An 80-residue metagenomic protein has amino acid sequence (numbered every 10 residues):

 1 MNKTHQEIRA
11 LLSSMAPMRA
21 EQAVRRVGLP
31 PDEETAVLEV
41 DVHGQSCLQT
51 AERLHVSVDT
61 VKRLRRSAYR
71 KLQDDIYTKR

Functional and structural regions predicted by a protein language model:
M1-L11: General nucleic-acid-binding
H5, E21-Q22, P31-E33: A short, structure-level motif marking secondary-structure boundaries and short turns
S13-R26: Short, Lys/Arg-enriched N-terminal segment that forms or immediately precedes the first helix of a structured domain
V27-Q45: Short amphipathic alpha helix immediately N-terminal
V37, A51-E52, Y69: Residues within alpha-helical segments
H43-T60: Helix-turn-helix DNA-binding module
L64-S67: Residues within the DNA-recognition helix of helix-turn-helix
Y69-R80: Short, Lys/Arg-enriched C-terminal cap helix and immediately downstream tail that follows
